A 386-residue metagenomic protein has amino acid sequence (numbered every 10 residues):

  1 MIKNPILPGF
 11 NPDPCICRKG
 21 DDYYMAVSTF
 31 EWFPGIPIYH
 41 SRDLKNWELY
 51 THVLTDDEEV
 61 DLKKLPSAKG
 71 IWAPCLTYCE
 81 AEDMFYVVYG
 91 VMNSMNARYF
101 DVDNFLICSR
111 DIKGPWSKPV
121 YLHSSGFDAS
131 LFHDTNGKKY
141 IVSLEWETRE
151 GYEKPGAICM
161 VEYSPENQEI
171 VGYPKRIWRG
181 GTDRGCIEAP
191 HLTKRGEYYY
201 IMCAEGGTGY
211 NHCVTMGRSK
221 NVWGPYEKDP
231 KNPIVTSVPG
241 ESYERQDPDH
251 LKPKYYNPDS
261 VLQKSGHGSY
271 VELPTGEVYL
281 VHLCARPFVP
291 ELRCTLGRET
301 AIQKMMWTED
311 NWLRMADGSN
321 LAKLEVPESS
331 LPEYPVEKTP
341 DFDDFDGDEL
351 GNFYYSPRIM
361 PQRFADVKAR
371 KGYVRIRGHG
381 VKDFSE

Functional and structural regions predicted by a protein language model:
M1-E386: Carbohydrate-active catalytic/glycan-binding domains of CAZyme proteins, especially the secreted or lumenal ectodomains
